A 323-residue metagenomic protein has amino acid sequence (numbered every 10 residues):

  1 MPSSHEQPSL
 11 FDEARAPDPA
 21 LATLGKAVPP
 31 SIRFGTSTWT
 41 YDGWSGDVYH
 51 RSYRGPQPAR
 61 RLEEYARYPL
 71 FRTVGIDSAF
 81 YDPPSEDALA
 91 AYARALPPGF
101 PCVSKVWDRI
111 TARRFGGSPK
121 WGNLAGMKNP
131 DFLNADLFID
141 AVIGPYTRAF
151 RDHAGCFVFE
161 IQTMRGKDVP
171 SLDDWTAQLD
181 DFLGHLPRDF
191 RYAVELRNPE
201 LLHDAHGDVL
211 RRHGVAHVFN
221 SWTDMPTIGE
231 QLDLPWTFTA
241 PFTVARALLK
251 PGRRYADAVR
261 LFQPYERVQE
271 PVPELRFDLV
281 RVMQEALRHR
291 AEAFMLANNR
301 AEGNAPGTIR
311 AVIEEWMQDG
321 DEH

Functional and structural regions predicted by a protein language model:
M1-H323: Residues lining hydrophobic/aromatic ligand-binding pockets adjacent to catalytic sites
